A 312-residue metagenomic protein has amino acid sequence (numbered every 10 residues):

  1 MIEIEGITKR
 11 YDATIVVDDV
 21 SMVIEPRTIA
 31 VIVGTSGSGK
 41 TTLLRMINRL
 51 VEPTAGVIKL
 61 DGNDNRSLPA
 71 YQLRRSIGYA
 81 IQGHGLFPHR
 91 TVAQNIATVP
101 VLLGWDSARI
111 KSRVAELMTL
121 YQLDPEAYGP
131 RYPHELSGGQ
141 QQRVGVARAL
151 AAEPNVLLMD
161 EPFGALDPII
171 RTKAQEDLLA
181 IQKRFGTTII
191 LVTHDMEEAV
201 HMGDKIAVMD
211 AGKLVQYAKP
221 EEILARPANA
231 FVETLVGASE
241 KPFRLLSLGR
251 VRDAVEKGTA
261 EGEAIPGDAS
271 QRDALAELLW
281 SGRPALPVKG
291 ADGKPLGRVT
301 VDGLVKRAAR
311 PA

Functional and structural regions predicted by a protein language model:
N48: Helix-to-loop junction immediately C-terminal to a conserved catalytic motif
D64-G78, L102, A108, R226-P227: ABC ATPase NBD coupling module
R131-L136, Q140: Conserved ABC ATPase signature
E153: Conserved catalytic motifs of ABC-family nucleotide-binding domains
L157-D160: Catalytic Walker B motif of ABC-type/P-loop ATPase nucleotide-binding domains
Y217-A218, R226, R298: ABC ATPase "signature
